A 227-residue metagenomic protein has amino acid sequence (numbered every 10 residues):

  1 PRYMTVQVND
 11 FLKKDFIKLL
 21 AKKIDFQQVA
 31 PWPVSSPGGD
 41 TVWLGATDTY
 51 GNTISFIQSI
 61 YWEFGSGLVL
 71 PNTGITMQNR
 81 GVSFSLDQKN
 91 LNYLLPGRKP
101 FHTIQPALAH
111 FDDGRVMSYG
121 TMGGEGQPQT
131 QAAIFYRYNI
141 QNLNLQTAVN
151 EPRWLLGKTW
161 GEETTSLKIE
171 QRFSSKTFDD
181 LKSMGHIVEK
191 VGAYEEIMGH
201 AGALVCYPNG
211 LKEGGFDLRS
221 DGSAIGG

Functional and structural regions predicted by a protein language model:
P1-I60, N72-T73, R80, G192: Internal maturation/activation junctions in enzymes
P1-S35, I134-R137, Q141, L145 (+2 more regions): N-terminal leader/propeptide and maturation segments of large enzyme subunits in energy/redox metabolism and hydrolases
I24-W32, S85-L94, M184-E189: Short Pro/Gly-enriched beta-strand edge/turn motifs at strand-loop
P33-P37, L95-F101, G192-E196: Short Gly/Pro-enriched turn/cap motifs at secondary-structure boundaries
N52-M117, Q141, L145-Q146: Active-site rim segments in enzyme catalytic domains, especially the processed small/beta chain of N-terminal
I60, M122-G123: A generic structural motif
Q131, F135, G161-G227: C-terminal catalytic or substrate-handling cores of phosphate/nucleotide- and metal-cofactor-dependent proteins acting
L145-L155: Short, well-structured alpha-helical segments that form the helix of a local strand-helix-strand
